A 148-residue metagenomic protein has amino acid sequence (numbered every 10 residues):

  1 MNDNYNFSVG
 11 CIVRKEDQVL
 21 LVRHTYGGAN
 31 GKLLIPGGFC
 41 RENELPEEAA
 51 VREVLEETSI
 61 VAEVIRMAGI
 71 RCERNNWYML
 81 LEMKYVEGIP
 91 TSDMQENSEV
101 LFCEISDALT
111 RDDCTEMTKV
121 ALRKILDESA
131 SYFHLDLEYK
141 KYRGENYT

Functional and structural regions predicted by a protein language model:
M1-V19: Conserved N-terminal beta-strand and adjoining loop/helix that marks the start of the Nudix/MutT-like hydrolase domain
V9, A62-I65: Small-residue-enriched segments and motifs
V13-R14, L21, Y85, F102: Conserved hydrophobic "DFG−1" position in protein kinase catalytic cores
E16, G27, E73-N75: Short strand-connecting beta-turns/loops that link adjacent beta-strands
Q18-E56, Y142-R143: Conserved Nudix-box catalytic region and its N-terminal flanking loop in Nudix hydrolases and closely related
C40-E63, E73-A121, N146-T148: Unchanged
M67-I70: Residue-level recognition of beta-strand microenvironments
R123-T148: Charged phosphate-binding loop/patch that engages nucleotide di/tri-phosphates or the phosphate backbone of nucleic
